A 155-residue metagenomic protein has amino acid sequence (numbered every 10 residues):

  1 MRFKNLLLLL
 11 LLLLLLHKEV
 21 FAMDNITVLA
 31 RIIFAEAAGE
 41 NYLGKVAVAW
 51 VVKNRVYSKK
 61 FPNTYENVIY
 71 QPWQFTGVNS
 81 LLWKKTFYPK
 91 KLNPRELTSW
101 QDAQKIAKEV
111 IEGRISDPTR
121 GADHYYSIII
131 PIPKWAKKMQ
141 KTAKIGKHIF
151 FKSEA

Functional and structural regions predicted by a protein language model:
M1, A22-M23: Initiator methionine at the very start of the polypeptide chain
M1-L7: Bacterial N-terminal signal peptides that target proteins for export
M23-A155: Bacterial extracytoplasmic/cell-wall-associated proteins, especially those involved in peptidoglycan
